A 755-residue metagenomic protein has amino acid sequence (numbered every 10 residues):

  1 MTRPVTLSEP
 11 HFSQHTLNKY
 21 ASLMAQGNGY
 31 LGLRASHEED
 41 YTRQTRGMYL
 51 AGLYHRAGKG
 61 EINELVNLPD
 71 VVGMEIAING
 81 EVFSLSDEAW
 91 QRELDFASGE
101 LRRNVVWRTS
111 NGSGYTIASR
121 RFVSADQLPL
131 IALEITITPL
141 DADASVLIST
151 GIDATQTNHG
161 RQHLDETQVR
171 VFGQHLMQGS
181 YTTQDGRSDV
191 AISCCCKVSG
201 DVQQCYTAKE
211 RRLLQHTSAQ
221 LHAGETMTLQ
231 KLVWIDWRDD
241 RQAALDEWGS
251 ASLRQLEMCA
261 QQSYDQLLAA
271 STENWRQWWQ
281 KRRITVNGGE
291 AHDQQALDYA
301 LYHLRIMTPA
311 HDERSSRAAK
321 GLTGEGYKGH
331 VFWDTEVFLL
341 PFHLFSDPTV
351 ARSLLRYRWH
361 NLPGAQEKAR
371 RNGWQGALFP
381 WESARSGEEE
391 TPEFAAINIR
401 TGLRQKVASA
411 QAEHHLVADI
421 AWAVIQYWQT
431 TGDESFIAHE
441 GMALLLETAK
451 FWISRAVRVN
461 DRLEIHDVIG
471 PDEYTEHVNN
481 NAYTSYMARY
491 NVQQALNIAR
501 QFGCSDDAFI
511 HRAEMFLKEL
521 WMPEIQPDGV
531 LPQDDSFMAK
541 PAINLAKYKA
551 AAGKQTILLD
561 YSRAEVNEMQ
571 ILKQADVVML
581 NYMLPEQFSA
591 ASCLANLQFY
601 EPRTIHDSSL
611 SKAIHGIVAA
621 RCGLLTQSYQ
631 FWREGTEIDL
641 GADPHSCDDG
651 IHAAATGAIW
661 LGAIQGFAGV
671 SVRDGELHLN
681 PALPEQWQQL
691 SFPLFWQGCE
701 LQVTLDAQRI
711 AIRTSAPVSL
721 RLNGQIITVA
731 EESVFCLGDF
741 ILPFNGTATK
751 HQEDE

Functional and structural regions predicted by a protein language model:
M1-G27, L31-Y327, S562-E565, G746-E755: Acidic/polar, glycine-enriched structural segments that form the non-catalytic walls/loops of the carbohydrate-binding
N18-T42, G47-Y49, F338, A384-S386 (+6 more regions): C-terminal capping/lid segments that line or modulate ligand- or cofactor-binding pockets
G58-S110, T116, Q405, A590 (+3 more regions): Non-catalytic C-terminal accessory modules of carbohydrate-active enzymes
Q127, H292-A296, T323-D334, Q405 (+10 more regions): Secondary-structure capping and boundary motifs in well-ordered enzyme cores
N274, W278-K281, A296-Y299, H303-M307 (+12 more regions): Generic, well-ordered alpha-helical scaffold segments in large soluble proteins
T308-T323, T349-W422, W428, S435-I437 (+4 more regions): Helix-terminus loop motifs that line ligand-binding clefts
T323-V331, W381-H439, E447-E519, I710: The feature captures the catalytic groove of carbohydrate-active enzymes
V331-N361, E413, H439, Q493 (+4 more regions): Active-site core of glycosidic bond-cleaving carbohydrate-active enzymes
